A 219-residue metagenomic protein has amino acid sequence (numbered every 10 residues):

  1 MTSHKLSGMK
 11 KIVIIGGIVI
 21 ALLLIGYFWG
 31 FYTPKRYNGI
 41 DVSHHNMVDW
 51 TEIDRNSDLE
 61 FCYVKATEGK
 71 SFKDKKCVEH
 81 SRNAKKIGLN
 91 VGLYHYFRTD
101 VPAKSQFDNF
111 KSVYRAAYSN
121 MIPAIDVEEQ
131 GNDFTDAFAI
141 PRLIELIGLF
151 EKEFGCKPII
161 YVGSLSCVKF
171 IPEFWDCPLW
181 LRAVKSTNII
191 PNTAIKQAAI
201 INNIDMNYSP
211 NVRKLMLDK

Functional and structural regions predicted by a protein language model:
T2-A21: N-terminal Sec-pathway targeting helices
G26-E68: Boundary/entry segment of secreted carbohydrate-active catalytic domains
P34-H44, W50-E52, P172-K219: Functionally critical loop-and-helix segments that line ligand-binding/catalytic clefts of soluble enzyme domains
N38-D41, E60-K65, V91-H95, M121-V127 (+3 more regions): Structural recognition of the beta-strand scaffold that forms the well-ordered cores of secreted hydrolase catalytic
H44-M47, T67-F72, F97-P102, E129-D133 (+3 more regions): Solvent-exposed loop/turn segments at secondary-structure junctions within structured extracellular/periplasmic domains
N46, P102-R115, N132-L149: Alpha-helical scaffold elements lining the catalytic groove of polysaccharide deacetylases
D49-D58, K76-G88, F110-S119: Acidic (Asp/Glu)-rich catalytic clusters
M121-I189: Catalytic domains of cell-wall/extracellular-matrix polysaccharide-remodeling enzymes, centered on de-N-acetylation
